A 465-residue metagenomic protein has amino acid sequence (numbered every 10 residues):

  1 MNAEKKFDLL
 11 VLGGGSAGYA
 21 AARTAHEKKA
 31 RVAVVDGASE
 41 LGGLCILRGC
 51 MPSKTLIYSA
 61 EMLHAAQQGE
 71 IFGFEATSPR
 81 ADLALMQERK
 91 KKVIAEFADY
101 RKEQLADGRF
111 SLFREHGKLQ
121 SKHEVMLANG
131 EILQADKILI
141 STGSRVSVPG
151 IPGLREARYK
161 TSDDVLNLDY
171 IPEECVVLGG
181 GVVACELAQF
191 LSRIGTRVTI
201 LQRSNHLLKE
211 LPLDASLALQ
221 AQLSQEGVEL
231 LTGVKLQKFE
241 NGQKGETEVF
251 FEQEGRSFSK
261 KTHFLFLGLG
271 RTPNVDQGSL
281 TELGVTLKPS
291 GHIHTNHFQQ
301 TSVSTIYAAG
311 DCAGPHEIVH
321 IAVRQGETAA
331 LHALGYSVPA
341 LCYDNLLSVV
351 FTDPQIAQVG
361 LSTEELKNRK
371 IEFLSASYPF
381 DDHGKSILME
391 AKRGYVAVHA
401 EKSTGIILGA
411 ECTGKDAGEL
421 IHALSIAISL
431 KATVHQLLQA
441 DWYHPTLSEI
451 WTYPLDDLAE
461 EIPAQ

Functional and structural regions predicted by a protein language model:
N2-F7, R23-I171, T199, S204-L208 (+5 more regions): Glycine-rich flavin
A3-G15, I171-L178: Beta1/beta-strand and adjacent pyrophosphate-binding region of the FAD-binding site in flavoprotein oxidoreductases
L10-L12, G117, L133-G143, V177-L178 (+2 more regions): Short hydrophobic core segments
L12-A38, L44, M51, T55-A65 (+3 more regions): Flexible, glycine-rich terminal cap/loop adjacent to redox cofactors in electron-transfer oxidoreductases
G13-S16, S39, L178-G181, D311: Glycine-rich Rossmann-fold phosphate-binding loop(s) that bind the pyrophosphate of adenine dinucleotide cofactors
C50, T142-R197, L201, E229 (+3 more regions): Glycine-rich dinucleotide-binding loop and its adjacent helix/turn
A128-G130, Q253-S257: Glycine-centered tight beta-turn/hairpin loop motif at sheet-sheet or coil-to-beta transitions
R155-P172, S259-G335: FAD-site-proximal beta/loop scaffold in flavoenzymes
